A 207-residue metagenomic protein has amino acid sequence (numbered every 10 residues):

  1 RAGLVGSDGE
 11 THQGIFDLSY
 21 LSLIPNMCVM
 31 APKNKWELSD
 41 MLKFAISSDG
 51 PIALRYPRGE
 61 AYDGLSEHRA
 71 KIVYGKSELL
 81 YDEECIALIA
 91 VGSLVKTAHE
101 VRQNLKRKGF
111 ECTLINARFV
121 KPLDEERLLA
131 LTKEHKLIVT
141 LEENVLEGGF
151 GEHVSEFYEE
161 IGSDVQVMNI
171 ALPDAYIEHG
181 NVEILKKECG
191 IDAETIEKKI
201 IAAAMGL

Functional and structural regions predicted by a protein language model:
R1-S47, K199, M205: Conserved thiamine diphosphate
L4-G14, S47-L207: Thiamine diphosphate
